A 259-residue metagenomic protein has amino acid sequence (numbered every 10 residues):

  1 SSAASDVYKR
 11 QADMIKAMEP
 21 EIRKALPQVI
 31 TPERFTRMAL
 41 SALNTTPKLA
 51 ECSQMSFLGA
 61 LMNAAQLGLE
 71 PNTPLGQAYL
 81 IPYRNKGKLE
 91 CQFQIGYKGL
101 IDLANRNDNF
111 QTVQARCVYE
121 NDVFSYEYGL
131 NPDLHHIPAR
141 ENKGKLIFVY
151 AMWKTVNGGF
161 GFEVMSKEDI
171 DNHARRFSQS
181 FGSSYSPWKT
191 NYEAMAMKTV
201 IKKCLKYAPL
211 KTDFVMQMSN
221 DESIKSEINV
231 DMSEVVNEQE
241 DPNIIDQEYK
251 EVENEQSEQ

Functional and structural regions predicted by a protein language model:
S1-Y8: Short, small-residue-biased leader/transition segments that mark boundaries at the very start of proteins
R10-D213: Binding-interface segments
T199, K211-Q259: Single-stranded nucleic-acid nicking/binding segments centered on His-rich, glycine/basic loops
